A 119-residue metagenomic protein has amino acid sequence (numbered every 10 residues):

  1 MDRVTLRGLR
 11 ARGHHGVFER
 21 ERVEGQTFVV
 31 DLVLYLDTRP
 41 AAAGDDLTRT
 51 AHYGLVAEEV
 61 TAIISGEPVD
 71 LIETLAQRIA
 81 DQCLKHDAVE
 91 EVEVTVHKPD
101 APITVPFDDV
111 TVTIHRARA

Functional and structural regions predicted by a protein language model:
M1-A119: N-terminal, polar/charged subdomain of small-to-medium soluble alpha/beta proteins
